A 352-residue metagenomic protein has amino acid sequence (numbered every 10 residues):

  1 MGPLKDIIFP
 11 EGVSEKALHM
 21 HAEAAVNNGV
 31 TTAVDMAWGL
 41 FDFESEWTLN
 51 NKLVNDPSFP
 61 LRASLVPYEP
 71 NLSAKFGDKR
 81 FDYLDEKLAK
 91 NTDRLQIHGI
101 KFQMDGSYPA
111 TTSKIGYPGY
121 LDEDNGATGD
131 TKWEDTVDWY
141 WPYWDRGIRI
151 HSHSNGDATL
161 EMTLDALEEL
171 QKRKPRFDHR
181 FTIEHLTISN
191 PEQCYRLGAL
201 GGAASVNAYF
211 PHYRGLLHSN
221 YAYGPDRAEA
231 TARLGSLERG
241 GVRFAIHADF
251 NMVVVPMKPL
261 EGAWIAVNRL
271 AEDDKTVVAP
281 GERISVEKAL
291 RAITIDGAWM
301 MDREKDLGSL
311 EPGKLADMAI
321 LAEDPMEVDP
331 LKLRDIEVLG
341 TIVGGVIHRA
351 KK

Functional and structural regions predicted by a protein language model:
M1-F81, H98, F102-T159, P175 (+4 more regions): Divalent metal-binding segments
K16, W141-H151, A158-F181, H185-L186 (+4 more regions): His/Asp/Glu-enriched, well-ordered alpha-helical/loop segment that forms or immediately abuts the divalent-metal
A24, W299-M300, H348: Short alpha-helical functional segments enriched in proximate histidine and acidic residues
F41-P57, N190-R196, L200, P259 (+1 more regions): Short glycine/threonine-rich loop-to-helix capping motif typified by GTGT followed within a few residues by an Asp-Pro
L49-N51, D78-L84, K114-Y117, A166-L170 (+3 more regions): Short secondary-structure boundary/capping segments
D56-K101, R180-P191, R196-L200, L216-A245: Phosphate/diphosphate-binding loops
T92-T112, G201-H212: Non-cysteine beta-strand/loop elements that form the S-adenosyl-L-methionine
S107, K314, V346-H348: Residue-level signal for well-ordered, solvent-exposed loop/turn and beta-edge residues enriched in charged/polar side
